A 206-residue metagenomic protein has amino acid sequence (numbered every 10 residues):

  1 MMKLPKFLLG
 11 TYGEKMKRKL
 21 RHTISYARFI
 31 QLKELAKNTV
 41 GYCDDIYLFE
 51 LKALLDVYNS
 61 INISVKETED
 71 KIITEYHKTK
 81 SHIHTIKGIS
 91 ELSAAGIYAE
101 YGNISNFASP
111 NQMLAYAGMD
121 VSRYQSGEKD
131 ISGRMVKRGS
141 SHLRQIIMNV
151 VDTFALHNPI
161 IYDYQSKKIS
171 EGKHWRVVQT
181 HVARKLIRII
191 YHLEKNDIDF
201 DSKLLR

Functional and structural regions predicted by a protein language model:
M1-K80: Glycine-rich, often acidic, oxyanion-interacting loops/wings at catalytic, nucleic-acid, or phospho-protein interfaces
K3, F7-L8, R18-A27, K71 (+4 more regions): Short coil/turn segments at secondary-structure boundaries
L4, N62, K66, G102-N106 (+2 more regions): Short helix-capping/linker segments at secondary-structure and domain boundaries
P5, L9, L55, M148-D152 (+1 more regions): Short, amphipathic alpha-helical segments that act as regulatory/interfacial helices in nucleotide-processing proteins
N59, I63, L92, R176-V177: Short, solvent-exposed positions on alpha-helices
H84-T85, E91-E171, W175: Phosphate-backbone recognition surface of nucleic-acid-processing proteins
E128, S132, Q165-R206: Low-complexity, acidic/Ser/Thr- and charged residue-rich accessory regions of DNA metabolism proteins
